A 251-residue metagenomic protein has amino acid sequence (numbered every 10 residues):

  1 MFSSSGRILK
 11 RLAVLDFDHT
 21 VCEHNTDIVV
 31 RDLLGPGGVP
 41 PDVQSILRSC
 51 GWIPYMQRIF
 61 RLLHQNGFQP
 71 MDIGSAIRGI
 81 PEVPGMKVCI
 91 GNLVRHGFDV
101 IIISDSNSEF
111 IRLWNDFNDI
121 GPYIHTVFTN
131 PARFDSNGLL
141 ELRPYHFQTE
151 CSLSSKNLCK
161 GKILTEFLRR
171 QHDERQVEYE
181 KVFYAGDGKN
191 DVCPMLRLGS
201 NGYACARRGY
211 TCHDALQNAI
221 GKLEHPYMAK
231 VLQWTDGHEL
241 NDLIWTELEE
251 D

Functional and structural regions predicted by a protein language model:
F2-A132, S136: Alpha-helical substrate-recognition element adjacent to the catalytic core
F2-S3, P84-G91, R95-D99, S106-D251: C-terminal cap/substrate-recognition subdomain and adjoining C-terminal extension of metal-dependent phosphatase-like
